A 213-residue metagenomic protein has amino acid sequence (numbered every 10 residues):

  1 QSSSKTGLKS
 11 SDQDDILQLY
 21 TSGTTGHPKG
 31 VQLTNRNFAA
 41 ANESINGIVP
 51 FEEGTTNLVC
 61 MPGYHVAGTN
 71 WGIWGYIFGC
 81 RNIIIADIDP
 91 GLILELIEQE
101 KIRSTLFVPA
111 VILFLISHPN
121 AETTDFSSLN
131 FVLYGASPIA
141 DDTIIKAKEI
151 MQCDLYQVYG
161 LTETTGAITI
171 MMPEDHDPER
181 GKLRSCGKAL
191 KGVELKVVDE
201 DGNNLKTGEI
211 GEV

Functional and structural regions predicted by a protein language model:
Q1, K29-Q32, V59, R81-D87 (+1 more regions): Short beta-strand->loop structural element characteristic of the AMP-binding/adenylate-forming
S2-Y20, H27, P50-T56, V193: Conserved pre-ATP/AMP-binding loop-to-beta segment of ANL
G7-S10, L183-L190, N204: Short Gly/Pro-enriched turn/cap motifs at secondary-structure boundaries
D15, T21-T24, N57, G63 (+6 more regions): Conserved S/T- and glycine-rich ATP-binding loop of Class I adenylate-forming
I16-A40: Conserved AMP-binding A3 loop
A39-T56, Y64-S104, H118: Conserved AMP-binding/adenylation subdomain of ANL enzymes
I77, I102-F107, I116-R180, E194 (+1 more regions): Gly/Ser/Thr-rich phosphate-binding loop
K196-V213: Conserved beta-loop-beta connector loops within the AMP-binding
